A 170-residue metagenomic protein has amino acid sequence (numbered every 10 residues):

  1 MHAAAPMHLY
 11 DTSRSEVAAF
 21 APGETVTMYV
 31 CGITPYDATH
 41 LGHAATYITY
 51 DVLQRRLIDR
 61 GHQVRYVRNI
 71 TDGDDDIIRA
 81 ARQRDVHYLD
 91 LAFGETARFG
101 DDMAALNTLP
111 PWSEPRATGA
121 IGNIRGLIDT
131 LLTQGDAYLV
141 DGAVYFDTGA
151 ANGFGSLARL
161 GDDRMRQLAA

Functional and structural regions predicted by a protein language model:
M1-A170: NTP-dependent nucleotidyl-transfer catalytic core
